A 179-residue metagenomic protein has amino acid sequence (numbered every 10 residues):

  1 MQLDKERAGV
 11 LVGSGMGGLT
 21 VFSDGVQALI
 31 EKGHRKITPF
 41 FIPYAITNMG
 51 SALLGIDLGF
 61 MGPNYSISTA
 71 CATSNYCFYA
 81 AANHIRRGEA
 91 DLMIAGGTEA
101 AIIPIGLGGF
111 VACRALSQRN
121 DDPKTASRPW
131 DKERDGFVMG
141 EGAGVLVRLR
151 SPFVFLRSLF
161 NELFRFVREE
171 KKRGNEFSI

Functional and structural regions predicted by a protein language model:
Q2-R7, G15-V154, S158, E162-R165 (+1 more regions): Acyl-thioester C-C bond-transforming condensing/cleaving domain
V167-N175: Intrinsically disordered, glycine-rich low-complexity segments
